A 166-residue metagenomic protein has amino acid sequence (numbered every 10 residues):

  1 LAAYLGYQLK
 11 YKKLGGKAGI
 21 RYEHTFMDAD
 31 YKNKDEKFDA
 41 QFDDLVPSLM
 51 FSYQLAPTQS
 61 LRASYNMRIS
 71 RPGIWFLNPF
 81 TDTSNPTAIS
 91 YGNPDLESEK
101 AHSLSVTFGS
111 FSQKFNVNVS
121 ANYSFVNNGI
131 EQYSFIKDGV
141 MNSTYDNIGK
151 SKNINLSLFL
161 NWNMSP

Functional and structural regions predicted by a protein language model:
L1, E36-D43, D82-S84, P94-K100 (+1 more regions): Replace "Gram-negative outer membrane beta-barrel proteins" with "bacterial and organellar outer membrane beta-barrel
L1, E97, S112, N116-P166: Outer membrane beta-barrel strand-and-loop segments of large Gram-negative receptors, especially TonB-dependent
A2-K34, F42-S48: Surface-exposed extracellular loop regions of Gram-negative outer-membrane beta-barrel proteins
A3-L9, L49-Y53, V106-S110, A121 (+1 more regions): Residues on the lipid-exposed face of transmembrane beta-strands in outer-membrane beta-barrel proteins
Y11-L14, Q54-T58, A101, F111-F115 (+1 more regions): Outer-membrane beta-barrel channels and translocator barrels
G16-I20, P47, L61-A63, V117-V119 (+1 more regions): Transmembrane beta-strands of outer-membrane beta-barrel proteins
F26-M27, P57-H102, Y123-G139, S143: Surface-exposed extracellular loop regions of Gram-negative outer-membrane beta-barrel proteins, predominantly
Q41-Q59: Transmembrane beta-barrel strand/turn architecture of Gram-negative outer membrane proteins
